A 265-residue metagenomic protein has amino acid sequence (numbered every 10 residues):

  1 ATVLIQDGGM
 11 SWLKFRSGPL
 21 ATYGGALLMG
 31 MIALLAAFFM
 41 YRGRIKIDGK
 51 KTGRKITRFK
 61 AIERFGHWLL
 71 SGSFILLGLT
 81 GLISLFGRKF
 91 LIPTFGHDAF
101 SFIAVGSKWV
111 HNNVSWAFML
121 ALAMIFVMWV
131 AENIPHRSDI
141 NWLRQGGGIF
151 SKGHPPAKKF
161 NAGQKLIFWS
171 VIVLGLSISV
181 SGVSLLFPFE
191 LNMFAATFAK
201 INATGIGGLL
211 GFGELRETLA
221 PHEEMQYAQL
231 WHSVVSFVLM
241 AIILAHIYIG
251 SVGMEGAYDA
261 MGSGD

Functional and structural regions predicted by a protein language model:
A1-D265: Membrane-embedded alpha-helical bundles that constitute the cytochrome b-like, heme-associated redox core of multi-pass
